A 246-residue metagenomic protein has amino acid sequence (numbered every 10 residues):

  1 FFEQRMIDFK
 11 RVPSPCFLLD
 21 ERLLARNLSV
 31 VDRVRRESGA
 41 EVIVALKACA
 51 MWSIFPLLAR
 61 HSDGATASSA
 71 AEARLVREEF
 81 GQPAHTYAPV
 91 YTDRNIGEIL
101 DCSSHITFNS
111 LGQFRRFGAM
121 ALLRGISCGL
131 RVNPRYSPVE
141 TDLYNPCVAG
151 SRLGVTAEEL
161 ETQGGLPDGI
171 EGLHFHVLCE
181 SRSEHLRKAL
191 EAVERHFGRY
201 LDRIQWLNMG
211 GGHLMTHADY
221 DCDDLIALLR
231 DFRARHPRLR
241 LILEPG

Functional and structural regions predicted by a protein language model:
F1-L18: Generic N-terminal amphipathic, Lys/Arg-enriched alpha-helix
F2, R26-V30, R35-R36, E41-C49: N-terminal glycine-rich anion-binding loops that anchor highly charged ligand groups
R11-P15, V177-S181, H213: Short coil/turn segments at secondary-structure junctions
P13, D20, R182-A189, D221 (+1 more regions): Residue-level preference for long, well-ordered alpha-helices that form the structural scaffold of enzyme catalytic
L23: Active-site anion-handling motifs in enzyme catalytic cores
A40-W206, L228-R235: Active-site-proximal beta-alpha core segment in soluble small-molecule metabolic enzymes
M209: Structured binding elements
G212-G246: Anionic-ligand-binding alpha/beta catalytic cores of soluble enzymes and soluble regulatory domains that recognize
